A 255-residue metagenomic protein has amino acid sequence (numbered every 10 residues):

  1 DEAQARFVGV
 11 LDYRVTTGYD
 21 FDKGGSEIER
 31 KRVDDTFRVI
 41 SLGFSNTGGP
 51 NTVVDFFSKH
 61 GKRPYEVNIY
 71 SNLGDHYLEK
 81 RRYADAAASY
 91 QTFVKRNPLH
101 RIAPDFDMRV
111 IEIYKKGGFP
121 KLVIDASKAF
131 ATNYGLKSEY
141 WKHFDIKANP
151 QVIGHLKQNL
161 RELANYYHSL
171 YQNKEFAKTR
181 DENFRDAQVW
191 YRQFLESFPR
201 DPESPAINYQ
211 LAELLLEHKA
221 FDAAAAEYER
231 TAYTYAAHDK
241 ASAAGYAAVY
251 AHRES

Functional and structural regions predicted by a protein language model:
D1-S255: Acidic, polar-rich low-complexity tracts and alpha-helical solenoid repeat scaffolds
